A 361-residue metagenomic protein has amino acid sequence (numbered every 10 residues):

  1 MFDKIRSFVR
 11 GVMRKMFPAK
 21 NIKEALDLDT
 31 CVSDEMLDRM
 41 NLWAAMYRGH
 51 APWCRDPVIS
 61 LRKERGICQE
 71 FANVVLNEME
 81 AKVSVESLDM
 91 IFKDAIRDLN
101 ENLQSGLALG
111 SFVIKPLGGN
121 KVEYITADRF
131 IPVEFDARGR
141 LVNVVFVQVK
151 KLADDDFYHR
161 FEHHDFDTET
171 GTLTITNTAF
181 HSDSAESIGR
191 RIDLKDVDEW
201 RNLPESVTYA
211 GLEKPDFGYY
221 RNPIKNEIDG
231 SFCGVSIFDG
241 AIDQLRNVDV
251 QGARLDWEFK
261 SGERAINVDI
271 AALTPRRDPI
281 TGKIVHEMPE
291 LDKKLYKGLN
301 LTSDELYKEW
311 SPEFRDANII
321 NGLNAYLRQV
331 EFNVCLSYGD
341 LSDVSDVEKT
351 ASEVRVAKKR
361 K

Functional and structural regions predicted by a protein language model:
M1, M36, M46, D193 (+2 more regions): Intrinsically disordered, low-complexity regions enriched in Ser/Pro/Gly/Gln/His and often acidic
M1-V142, V344: Extended, helix-rich architectural segments
R6, V12, N21, V75 (+7 more regions): Prokaryotic Sec-type signal peptides and long signal-anchor helices with extended Leu/Ile/Val-rich h-regions
D94, T174-N177, S187, S303-D304 (+1 more regions): Long, low-complexity, intrinsically disordered polar/charged segments
L107-A108, V113-V235: Extended, regular secondary-structure scaffolds
E199-V356: Extended, charged amphipathic alpha-helical segments
A357-K361: Glycine-rich and small/hydrophobic secondary-structure elements
